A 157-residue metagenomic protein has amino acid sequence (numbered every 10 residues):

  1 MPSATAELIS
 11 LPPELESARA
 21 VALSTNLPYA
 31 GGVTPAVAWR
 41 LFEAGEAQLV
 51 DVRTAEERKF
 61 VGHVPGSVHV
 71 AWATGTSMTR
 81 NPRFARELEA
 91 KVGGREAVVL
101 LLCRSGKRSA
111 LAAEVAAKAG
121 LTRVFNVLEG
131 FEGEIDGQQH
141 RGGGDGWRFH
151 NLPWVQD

Functional and structural regions predicted by a protein language model:
M1-A47, E56-V98, S109-D157: Rhodanese-like catalytic fold shared by cysteine-dependent sulfurtransferases and DSP/PTP-type phosphatases
L49-D51: Structural scaffold elements adjacent to functional motifs in cytosolic proteins
L101-L102: Short, surface-exposed ligand- or partner-binding patches at beta-edge/loop junctions that are enriched in aromatics
